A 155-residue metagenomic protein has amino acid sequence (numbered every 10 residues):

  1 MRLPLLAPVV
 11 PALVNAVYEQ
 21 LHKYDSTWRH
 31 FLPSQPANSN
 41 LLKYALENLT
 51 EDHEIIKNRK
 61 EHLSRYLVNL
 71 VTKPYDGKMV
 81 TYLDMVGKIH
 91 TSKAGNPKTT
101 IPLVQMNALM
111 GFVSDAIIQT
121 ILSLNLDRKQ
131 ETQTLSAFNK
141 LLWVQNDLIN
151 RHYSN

Functional and structural regions predicted by a protein language model:
M1, L6-T120: Heme-based O2/NO sensor domains and their adjacent alpha-helical segments, primarily globin folds but also including
S123-N155: Short terminal or interdomain "cap/linker" segment that borders an active site or interface and mediates
